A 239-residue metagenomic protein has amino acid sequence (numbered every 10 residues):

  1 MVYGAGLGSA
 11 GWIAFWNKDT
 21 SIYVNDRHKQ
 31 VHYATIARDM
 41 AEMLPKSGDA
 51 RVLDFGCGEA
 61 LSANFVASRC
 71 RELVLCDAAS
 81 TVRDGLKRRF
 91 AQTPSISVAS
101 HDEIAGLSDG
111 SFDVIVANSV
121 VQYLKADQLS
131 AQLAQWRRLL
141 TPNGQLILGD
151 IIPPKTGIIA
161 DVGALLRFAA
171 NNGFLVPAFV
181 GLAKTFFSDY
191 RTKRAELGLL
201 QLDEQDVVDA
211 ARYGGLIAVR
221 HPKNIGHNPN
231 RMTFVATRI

Functional and structural regions predicted by a protein language model:
M1-L44, G48, E59-P94, S100-G106 (+1 more regions): Class I (Rossmann-like) S-adenosyl-L-methionine-dependent methyltransferase catalytic domain, capturing the SAM-binding
F55: Conserved beta-strand/loop positions that form the S-adenosyl-L-methionine
V116: A conserved beta-strand element that flanks and buttresses the S-adenosyl-L-methionine
S119-V120: Short catalytic micro-motifs in class I SAM-dependent methyltransferases
K125-A126: Helix-capping/helix-break motifs at membrane-protein junctions, especially on the cytosolic side just before or after
S130-P142: A short glycine-rich, Lys/Arg-flanked "PGG" loop and its adjoining helix->strand segment in the class I
